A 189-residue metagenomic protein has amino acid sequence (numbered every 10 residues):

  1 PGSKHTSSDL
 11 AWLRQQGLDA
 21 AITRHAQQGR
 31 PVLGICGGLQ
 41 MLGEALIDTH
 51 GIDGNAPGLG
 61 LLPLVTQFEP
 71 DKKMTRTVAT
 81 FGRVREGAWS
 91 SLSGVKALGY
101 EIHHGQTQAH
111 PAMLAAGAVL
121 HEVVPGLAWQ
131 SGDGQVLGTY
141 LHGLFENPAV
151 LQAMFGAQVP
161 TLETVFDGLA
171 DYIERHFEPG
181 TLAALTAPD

Functional and structural regions predicted by a protein language model:
P1, H103, Y140: Short beta-strand segments
K4-L98: Cysteine-nucleophile active-site neighborhood
A11, D71-K73, P111-L114, P148-A153: Short conserved micro-motifs at the rims of enzyme active sites and ligand-binding pockets
A20, G29, L33, T66-E69 (+2 more regions): Short secondary-structure junctions and interdomain/linker hinges
A20, L33, Q40, P57 (+6 more regions): Feature representing long, continuous alpha-helical segments
L39, T66, H104-Q106, G143-F145: Glycine-rich beta-alpha junction loops
R85-G134: Catalytic beta-strand/loop cores that center a nucleophilic Ser/Cys/Thr and support acyl-enzyme chemistry
G126-D189: Acyltransferase
